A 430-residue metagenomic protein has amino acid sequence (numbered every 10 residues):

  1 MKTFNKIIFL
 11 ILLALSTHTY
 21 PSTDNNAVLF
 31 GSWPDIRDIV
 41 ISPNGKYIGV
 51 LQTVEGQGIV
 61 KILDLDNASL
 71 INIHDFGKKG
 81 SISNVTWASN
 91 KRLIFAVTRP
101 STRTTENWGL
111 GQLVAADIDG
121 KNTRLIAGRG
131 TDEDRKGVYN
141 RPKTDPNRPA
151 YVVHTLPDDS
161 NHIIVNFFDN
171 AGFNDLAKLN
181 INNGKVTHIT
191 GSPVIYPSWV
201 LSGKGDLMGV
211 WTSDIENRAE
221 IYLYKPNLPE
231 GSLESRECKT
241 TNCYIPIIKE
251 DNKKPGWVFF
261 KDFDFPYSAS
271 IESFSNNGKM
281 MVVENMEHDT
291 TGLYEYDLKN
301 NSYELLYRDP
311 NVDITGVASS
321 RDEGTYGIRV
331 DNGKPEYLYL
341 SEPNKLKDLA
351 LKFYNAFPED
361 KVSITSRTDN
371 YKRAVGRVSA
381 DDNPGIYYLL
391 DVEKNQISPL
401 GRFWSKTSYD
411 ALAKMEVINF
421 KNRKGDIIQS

Functional and structural regions predicted by a protein language model:
K2-L10: Sec-dependent signal peptide recognition, specifically the positively charged N-region followed immediately by
S16-T17: N-terminal signal peptide c-region/cleavage motif recognized by signal peptidases
Y20-A374, D381-N383, L390, D410: Beta-propeller folds
Y388-L389, E393, K414: Extended surface/linker regions that mediate inter-domain or inter-protein docking in multi-component redox
I397: Basic, ligand-binding patches in group-transfer machinery, especially extracytoplasmic/periplasmic segments
G401-S430: N-terminal cap/lid segment of alpha/beta-hydrolase-fold proteins
